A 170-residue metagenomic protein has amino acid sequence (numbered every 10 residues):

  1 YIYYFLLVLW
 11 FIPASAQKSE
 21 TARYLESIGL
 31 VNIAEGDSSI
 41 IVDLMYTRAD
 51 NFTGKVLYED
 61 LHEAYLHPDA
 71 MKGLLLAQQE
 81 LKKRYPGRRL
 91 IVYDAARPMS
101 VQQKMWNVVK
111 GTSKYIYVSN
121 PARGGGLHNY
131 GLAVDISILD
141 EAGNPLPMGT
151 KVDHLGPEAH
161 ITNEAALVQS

Functional and structural regions predicted by a protein language model:
Y1-E20: Bacterial Sec-dependent N-terminal signal peptides
A16-A95, M105-V108, T112-S170: Extracytoplasmic cell-surface/polysaccharide-interacting catalytic and binding patches
P98: Segments that shape or occlude catalytic/ligand-binding pockets
V101: Short, well-ordered surface patches within globular domains
